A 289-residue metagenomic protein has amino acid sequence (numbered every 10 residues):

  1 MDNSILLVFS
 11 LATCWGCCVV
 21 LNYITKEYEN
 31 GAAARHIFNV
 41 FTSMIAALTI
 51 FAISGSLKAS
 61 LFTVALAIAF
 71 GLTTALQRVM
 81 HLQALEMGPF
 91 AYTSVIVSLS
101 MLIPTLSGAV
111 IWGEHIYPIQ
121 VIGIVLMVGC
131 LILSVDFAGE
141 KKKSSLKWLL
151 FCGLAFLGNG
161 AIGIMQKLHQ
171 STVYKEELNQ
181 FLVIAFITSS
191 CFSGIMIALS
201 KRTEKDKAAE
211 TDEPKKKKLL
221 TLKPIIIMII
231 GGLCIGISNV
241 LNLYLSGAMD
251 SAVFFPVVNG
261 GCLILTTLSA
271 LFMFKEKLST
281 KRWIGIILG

Functional and structural regions predicted by a protein language model:
M1-G289: Polytopic alpha-helical membrane proteins, predominantly small-molecule transporters/carriers
